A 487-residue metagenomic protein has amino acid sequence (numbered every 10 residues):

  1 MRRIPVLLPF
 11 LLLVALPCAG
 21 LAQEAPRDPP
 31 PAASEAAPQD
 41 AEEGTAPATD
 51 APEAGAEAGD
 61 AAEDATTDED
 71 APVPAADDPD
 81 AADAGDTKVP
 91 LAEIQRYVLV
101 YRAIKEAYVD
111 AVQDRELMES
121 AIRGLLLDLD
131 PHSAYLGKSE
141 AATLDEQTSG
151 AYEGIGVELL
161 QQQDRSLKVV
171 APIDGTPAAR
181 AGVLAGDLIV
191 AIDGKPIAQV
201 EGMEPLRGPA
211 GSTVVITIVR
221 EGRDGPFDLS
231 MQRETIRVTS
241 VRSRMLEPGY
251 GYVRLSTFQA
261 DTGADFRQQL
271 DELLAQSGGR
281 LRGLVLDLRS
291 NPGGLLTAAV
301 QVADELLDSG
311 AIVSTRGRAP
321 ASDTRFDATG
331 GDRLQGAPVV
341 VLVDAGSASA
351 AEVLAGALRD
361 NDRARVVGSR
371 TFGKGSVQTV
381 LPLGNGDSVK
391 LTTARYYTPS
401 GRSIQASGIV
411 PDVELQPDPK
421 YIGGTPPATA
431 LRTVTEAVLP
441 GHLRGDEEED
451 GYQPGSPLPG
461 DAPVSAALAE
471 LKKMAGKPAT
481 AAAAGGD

Functional and structural regions predicted by a protein language model:
R2-P5, F10, C18-G283, S290-P292 (+1 more regions): Flexible, low-complexity junctional segments that flank or bridge functional domains
Q95, R242-D487: C-terminal "post-core" interaction segments
